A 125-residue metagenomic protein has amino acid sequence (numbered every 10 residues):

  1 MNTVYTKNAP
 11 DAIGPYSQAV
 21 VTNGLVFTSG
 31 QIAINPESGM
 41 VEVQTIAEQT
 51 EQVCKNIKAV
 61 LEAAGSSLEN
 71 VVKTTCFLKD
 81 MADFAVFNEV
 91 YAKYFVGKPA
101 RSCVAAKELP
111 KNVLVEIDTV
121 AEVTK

Functional and structural regions predicted by a protein language model:
M1-K125: Short, polar/acidic, helix-capping and beta-turn segments at strand->helix junctions that line the mouths
